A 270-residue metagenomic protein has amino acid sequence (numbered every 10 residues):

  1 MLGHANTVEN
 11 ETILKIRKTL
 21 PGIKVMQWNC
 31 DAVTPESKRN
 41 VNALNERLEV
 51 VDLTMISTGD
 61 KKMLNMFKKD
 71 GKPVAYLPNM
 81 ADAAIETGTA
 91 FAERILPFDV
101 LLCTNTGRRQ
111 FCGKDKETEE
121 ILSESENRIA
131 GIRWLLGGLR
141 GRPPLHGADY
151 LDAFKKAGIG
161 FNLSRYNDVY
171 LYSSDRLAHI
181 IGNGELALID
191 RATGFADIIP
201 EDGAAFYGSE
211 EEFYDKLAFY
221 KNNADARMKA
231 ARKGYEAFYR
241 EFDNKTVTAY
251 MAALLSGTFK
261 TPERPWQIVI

Functional and structural regions predicted by a protein language model:
G3-H4, R17-V25: Short, conserved structural micro-motifs that define repeat-unit consensus positions and nucleotide-binding loops
G3-K15, E36, N42-D202, T258: Nucleotide-sugar donor-binding catalytic core of glycosyltransferases
I23-R39: A short, histidine- and acid-enriched strand-loop-helix "catalytic/donor-clamping" loop that lines the nucleotide-sugar
C30-D31, N79-A83, E210: Short, acidic/turn-prone active-site loops that include or flank metal/cofactor- and phosphate-binding residues
A204-E210, Y220-A224: Conserved acidic donor-binding segment of nucleotide-sugar-dependent glycosyltransferases
F213: Catalytic phosphate/metal-binding cores of nucleic-acid and nucleotide-processing enzymes, i.e., regions that mediate
L217-I270: C-terminal amphipathic helix plus adjacent low-complexity, charged tail appended to glycosyltransferase catalytic
